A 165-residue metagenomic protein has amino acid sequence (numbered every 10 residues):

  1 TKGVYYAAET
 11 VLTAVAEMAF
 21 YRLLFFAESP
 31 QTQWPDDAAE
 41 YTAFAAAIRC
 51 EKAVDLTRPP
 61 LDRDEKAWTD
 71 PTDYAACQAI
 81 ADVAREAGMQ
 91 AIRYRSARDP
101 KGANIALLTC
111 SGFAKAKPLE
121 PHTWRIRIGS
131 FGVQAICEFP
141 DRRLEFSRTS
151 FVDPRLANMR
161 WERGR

Functional and structural regions predicted by a protein language model:
T1-F25, A91-R93: Extended catalytic/binding region for NAD+/ADP-ribose chemistry, centered on the ART fold
L23-R165: Active-site and NAD+-binding cores of ADP-ribose-processing enzymes
